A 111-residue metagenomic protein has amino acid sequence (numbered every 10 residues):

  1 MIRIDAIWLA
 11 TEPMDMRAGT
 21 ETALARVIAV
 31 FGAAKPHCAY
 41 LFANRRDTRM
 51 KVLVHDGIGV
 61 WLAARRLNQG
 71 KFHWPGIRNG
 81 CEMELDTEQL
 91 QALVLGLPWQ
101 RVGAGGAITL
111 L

Functional and structural regions predicted by a protein language model:
M1-L111: Polybasic/polar functional segments that serve as interface/processing modules
